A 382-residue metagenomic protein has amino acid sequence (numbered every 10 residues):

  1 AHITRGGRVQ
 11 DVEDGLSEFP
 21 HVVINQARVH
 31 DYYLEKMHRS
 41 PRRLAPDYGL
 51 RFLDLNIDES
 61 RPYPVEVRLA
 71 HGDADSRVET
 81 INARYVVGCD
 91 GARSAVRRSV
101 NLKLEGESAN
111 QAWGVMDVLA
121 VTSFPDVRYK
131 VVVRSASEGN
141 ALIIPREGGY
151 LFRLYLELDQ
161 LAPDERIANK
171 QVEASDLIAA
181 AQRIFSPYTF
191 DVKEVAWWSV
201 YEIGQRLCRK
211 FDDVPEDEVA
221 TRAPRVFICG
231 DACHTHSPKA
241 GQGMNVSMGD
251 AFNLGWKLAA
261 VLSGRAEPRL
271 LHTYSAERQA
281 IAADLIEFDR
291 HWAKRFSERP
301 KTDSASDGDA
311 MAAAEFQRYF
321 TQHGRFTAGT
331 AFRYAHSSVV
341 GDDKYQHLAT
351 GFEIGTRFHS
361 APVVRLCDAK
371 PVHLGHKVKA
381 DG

Functional and structural regions predicted by a protein language model:
A1-Y334: Core Rossmann-like FAD-binding/catalytic domain of the broad FAD-dependent monooxygenase superfamily
H323-G324, A328-G382: Non-catalytic interaction/regulatory modules that flank or connect domains
